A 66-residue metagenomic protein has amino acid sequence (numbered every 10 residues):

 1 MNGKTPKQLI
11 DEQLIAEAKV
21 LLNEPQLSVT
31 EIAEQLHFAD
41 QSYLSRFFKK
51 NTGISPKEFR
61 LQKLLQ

Functional and structural regions predicted by a protein language model:
M1-A39, L61-Q66: Terminal helix-turn-helix DNA-binding modules in bacterial transcription factors
D40-S42, R46: The DNA-contacting recognition helix of HTH DNA-binding domains and analogous helical DNA-recognition elements
R46-Q66: …primarily DNA-binding HTH/wHTH and HhH modules…
